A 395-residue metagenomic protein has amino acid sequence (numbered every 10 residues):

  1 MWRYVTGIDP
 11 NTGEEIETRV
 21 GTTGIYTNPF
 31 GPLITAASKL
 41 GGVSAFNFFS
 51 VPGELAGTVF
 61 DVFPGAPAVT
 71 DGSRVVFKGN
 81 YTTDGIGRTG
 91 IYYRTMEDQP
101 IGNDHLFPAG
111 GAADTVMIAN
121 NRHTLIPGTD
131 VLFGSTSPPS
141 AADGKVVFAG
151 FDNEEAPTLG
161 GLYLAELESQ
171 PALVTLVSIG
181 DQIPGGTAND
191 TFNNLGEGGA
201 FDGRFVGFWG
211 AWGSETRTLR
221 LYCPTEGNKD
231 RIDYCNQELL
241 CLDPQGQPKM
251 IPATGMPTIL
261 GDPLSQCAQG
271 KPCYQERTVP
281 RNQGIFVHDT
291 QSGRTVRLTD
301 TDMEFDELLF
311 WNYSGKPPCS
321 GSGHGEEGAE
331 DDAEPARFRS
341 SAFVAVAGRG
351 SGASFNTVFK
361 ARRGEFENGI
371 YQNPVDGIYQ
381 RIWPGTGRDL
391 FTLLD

Functional and structural regions predicted by a protein language model:
M1-D395: Conserved "turn/edge" positions that cap or connect secondary-structure elements within repeat/scaffolded domains
